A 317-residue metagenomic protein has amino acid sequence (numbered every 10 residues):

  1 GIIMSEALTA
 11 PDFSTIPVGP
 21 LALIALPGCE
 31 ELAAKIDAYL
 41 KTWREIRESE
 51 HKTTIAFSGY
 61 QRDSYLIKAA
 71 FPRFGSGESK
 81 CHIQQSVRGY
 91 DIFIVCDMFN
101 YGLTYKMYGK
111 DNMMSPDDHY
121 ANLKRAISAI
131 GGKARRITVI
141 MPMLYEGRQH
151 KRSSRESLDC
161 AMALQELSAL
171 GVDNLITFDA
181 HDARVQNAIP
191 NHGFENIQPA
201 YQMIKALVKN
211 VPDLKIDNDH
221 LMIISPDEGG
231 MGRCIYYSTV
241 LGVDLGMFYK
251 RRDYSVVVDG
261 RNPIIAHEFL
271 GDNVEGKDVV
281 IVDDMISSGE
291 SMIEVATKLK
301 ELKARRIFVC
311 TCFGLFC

Functional and structural regions predicted by a protein language model:
G1-C317: PRPP-associated nucleotide enzymes
